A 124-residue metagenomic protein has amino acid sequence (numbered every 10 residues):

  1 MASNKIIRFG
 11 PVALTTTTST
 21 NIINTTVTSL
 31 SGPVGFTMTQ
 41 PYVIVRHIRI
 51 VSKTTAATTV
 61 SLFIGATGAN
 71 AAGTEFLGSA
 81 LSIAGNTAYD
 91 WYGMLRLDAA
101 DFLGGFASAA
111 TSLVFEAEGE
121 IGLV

Functional and structural regions predicted by a protein language model:
M1-P41, H47, F106-V124: C-terminal interaction-tip segments
V43, T55-T59, L113: Short acidic/proline- and small/hydrophobic-mixed sequence motifs that coincide with surface turns and coil-to-beta
I44-R46, T58, A99-D101: A generic structural signal for short beta-strands and their flanking turns/coil linkers
I48-I50, V60-L62, I83, L103 (+1 more regions): Hydrophobic beta-strand residues in large extracellular and virion-surface proteins
I50-T55, S108: Short solvent-exposed strand-capping/beta-turn motif centered on an Asx-Ser/Thr pair
S52, A66, G119-L123: Beta-strand elements of well-folded, non-transmembrane domains
T55-L77: Short, surface-exposed beta-strand/strand-loop-strand elements in extracellular ectodomains
A69-F102: Intrinsically disordered, low-complexity Pro/Gly/Ser/Thr-rich segments with frequent PxxP/GP/PP motifs and embedded
